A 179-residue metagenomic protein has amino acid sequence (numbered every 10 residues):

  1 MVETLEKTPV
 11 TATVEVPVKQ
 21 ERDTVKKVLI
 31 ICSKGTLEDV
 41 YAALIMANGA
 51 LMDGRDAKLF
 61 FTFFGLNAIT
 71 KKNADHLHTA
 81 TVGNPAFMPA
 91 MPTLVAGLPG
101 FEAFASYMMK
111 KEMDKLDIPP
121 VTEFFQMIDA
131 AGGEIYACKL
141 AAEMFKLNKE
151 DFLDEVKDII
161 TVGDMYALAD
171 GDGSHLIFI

Functional and structural regions predicted by a protein language model:
V2-E21: Positively charged, low-complexity intrinsically disordered leader regions
L29-V40, I69, E112-L116: Short, glycine-rich nucleotide/cofactor-binding loops
Y41-G54, L59: Histidine-anchored nucleotide/phosphate-binding helix
A57-F63, Y136-K139: Short internal beta-strands
G65-H78: N-terminal beta-loop-helix "entrance" segment that forms/cooperates in small-molecule cofactor or anionic ligand
L77-M109, M113, D117: A glycine-rich helix N-cap at a beta->alpha junction
F104-G163, A167-L168: A charged, amphipathic interaction segment
G173-I179: A hydrophobic membrane-anchoring alpha-helix module
